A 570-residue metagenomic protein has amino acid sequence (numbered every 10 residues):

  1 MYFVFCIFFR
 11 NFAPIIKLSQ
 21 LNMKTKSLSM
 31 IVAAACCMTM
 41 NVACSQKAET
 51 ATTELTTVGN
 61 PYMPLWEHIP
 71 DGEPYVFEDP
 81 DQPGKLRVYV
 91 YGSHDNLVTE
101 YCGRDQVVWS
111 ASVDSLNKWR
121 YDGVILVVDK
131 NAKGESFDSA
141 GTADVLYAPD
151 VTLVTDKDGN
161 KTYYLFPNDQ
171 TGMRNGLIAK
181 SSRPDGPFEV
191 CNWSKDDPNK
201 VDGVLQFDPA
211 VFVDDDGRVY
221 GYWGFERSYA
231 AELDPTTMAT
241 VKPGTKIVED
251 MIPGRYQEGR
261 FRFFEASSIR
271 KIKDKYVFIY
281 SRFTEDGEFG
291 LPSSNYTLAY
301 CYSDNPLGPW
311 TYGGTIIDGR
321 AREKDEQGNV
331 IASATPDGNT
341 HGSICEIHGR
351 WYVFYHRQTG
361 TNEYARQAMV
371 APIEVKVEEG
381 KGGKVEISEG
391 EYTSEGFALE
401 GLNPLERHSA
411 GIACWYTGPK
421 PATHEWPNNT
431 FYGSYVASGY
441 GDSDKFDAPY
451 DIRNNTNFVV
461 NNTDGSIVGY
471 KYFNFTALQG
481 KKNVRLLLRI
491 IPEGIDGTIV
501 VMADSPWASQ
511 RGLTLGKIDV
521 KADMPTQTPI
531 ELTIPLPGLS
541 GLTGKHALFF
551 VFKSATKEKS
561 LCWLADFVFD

Functional and structural regions predicted by a protein language model:
Y2, I7, N11-S19: Short, positively charged and aromatic/hydrophobic N-terminal segments
R10, M30-V32, S45-A48: Short, intrinsically disordered, low-complexity terminal segments
S19-Q20, F567: Short hotspots in intrinsically disordered terminal tails
L21-I31: Bacterial N-terminal signal peptides that target proteins for export
I31-T39: Bacterial N-terminal signal peptides
N41-A43: C-terminal motif of bacterial Sec signal peptides marking the signal peptidase cleavage site
Q46-D570: Carbohydrate-active catalytic/glycan-binding domains of CAZyme proteins, especially the secreted or lumenal ectodomains
